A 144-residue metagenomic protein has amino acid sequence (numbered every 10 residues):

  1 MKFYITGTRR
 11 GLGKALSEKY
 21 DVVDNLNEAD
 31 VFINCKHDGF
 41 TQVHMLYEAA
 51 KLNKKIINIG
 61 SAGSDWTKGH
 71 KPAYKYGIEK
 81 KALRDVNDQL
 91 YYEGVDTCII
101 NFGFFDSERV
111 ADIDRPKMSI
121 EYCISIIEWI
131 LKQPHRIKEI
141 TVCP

Functional and structural regions predicted by a protein language model:
M1-D24: Canonical Rossmann dinucleotide-binding motif of NAD(H)/NADP(H)-dependent dehydrogenases/reductases, specifically
I5-T6, I33-C35, K55-S61, C98-N101: Structural signature of the Rossmann-like NAD(P)-dependent dehydrogenase/reductase core
T6, R10, P72-D85, P116-E121: Short-chain dehydrogenase/reductase
K36-K54, S64: Amphipathic alpha-helical dimer-interface segment in Rossmann-like NAD(P)H-dependent oxidoreductases
V43-A50, R84-N87, I127: Short-chain dehydrogenase/reductase
K55-Y92, G103-V110: Catalytic loop of short-chain dehydrogenase/reductase
Y91-F105, H135-E139: Conserved Rossmann-fold SDR core element
D112-P144: C-terminal helical subdomain
